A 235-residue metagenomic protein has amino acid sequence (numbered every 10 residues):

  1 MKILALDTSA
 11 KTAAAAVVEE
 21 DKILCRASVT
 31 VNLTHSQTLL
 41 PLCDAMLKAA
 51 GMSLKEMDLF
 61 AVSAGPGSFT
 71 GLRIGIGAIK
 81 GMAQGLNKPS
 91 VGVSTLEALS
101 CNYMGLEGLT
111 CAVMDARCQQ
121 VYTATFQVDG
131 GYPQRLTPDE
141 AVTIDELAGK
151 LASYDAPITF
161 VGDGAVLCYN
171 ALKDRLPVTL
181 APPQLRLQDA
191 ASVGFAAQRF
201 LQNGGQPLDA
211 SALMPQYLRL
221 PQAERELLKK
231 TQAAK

Functional and structural regions predicted by a protein language model:
M1-P66, L187: N-terminal beta-alpha supersecondary unit
K22, T34, P89-L187, Y217 (+1 more regions): Surface "functional belts" at beta-alpha junctions
M46-A50, G85, Y103, V193-F200: Stable alpha-helical structural segments in soluble proteins, enriched in small hydrophobic residues
A50-K55, L106, A152-A156, G205: Glycine-rich phosphate-binding loop signature in dinucleotide/nucleotide-binding domains
A61-S90, T95: DPxDG-like acidic metal-binding loop motif
A181-K235: Acyltransferase
